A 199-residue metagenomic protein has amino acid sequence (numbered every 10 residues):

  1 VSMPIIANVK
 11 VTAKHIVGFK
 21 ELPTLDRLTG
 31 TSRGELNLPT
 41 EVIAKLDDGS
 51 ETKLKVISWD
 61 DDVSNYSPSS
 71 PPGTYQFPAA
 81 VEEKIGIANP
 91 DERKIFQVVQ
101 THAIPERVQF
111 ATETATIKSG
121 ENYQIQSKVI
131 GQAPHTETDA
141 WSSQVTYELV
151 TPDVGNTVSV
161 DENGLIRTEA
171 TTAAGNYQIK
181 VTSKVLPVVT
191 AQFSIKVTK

Functional and structural regions predicted by a protein language model:
V1-A7, D48-K94, V150, G155 (+1 more regions): Serine/threonine-rich, repeat-prone extracellular segments and beta-strand-based repeat modules of secreted/surface
M3-V11, D91-T101, T190-T198: C-terminal edge beta-strand
I6, T12-S50, P105-S143: Solvent-exposed, low-complexity, repeat-rich "mucin-like" stalks and linkers
A7, T40, F77, K94-Q97 (+3 more regions): Hydrophobic residues positioned within well-ordered beta-strands of beta-sheet architectures
T40, K55, S143-V145, Y177: Short beta-strand/loop motifs in extracellular/secreted proteins, especially within beta-sandwich accessory domains
V81, V181-S183: Conserved structural position at the C-terminal beta-strand of extracellular beta-sandwich adhesion modules
A140-V154: Surface-exposed or secretory-pathway low-complexity segments enriched in glycine-proline and Ser/Thr/acidic residues
E169, P187-A191: Extended, solvent-exposed regions of the mature portions of secreted/cell-surface glycoproteins
